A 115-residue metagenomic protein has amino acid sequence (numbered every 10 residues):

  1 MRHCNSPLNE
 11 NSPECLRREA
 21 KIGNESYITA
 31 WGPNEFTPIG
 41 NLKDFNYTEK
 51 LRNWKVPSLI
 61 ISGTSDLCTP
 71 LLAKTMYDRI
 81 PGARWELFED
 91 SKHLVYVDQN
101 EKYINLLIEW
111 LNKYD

Functional and structural regions predicted by a protein language model:
M1-R52, V56: Alpha/beta-hydrolase
H3-L8, S65, Y114-D115: A general structural signal marking secondary-structure boundaries and capping sites
L8-S12, P70-L72, F88, D115: Short linear functional motifs in flexible/disordered or boundary regions
P13, A73, D98-N100: Short aromatic-enriched loop/helix-cap "lid" or pocket-rim segments at secondary-structure transitions that line
N41-S91: Conserved loop-alpha-helix segment in the C-terminal half of the alpha/beta-hydrolase fold that carries the catalytic
G82-D115: Catalytic active-site module of serine/aspartate enzymes centered on a nucleophile-bearing elbow/loop
